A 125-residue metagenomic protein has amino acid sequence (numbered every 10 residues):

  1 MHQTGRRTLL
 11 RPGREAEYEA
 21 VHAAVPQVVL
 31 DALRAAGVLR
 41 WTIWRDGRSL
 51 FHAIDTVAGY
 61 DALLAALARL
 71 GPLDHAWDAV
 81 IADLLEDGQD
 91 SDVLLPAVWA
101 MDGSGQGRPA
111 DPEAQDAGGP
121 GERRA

Functional and structural regions predicted by a protein language model:
H2-E17: Short glycine-/aliphatic-rich beta-strand segments at the starts of folded cytosolic domains
R14-V38: Short amphipathic alpha-helical segments
E15, H52, D61-L63: Intrinsically disordered, low-complexity acidic/polar segments
L30-F51, D55-V57: Short, glycine- and small/hydrophobic-rich beta-strand elements in well-ordered beta-sheets
A36, V57-V93: An amphipathic, aromatic/His-enriched active-site/gating alpha helix that lines ligand/cofactor pockets
V93-A100: Eukaryote-biased recognition of C-terminal alpha-helical segments
S104-A125: Intrinsically disordered, low-complexity terminal tails and inter-domain linkers enriched for S/T/G/P/D/E
